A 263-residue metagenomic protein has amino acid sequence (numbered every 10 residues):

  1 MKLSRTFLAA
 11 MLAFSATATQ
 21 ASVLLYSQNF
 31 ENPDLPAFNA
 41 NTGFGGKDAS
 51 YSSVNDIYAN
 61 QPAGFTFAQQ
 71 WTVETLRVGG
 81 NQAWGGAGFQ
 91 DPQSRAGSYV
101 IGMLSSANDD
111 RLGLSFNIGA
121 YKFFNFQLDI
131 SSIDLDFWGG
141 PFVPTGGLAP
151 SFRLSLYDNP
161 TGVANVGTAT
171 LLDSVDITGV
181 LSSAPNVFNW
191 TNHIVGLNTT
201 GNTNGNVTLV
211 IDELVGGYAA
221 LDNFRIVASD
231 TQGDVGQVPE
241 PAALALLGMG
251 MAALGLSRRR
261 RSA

Functional and structural regions predicted by a protein language model:
M1-F7: Bacterial N-terminal signal peptides that target proteins for export
A16-A18: N-terminal signal peptide c-region/cleavage motif recognized by signal peptidases
S22-R77: Extracellular carbohydrate-recognition regions
Q28-N29, D34, G146, T161-V235: Terminal, low-complexity interaction segments
A59-S115: Surface-exposed, low-complexity/disordered Ser/Thr/Gly/Pro/Asn-rich loops and linkers
I118-Q127, N204-N206: Extended extracellular/luminal ectodomain segments enriched in beta-structured repeat modules
S132-A149, G217-Y218: Extended, low-complexity, turn-rich repeat/linker tracts enriched in Gly/Pro/Ser/Thr and Asp/Glu that occur
P239-S257: A short, hydrophobic C-terminal helix/tail in secreted or cell-surface proteins
